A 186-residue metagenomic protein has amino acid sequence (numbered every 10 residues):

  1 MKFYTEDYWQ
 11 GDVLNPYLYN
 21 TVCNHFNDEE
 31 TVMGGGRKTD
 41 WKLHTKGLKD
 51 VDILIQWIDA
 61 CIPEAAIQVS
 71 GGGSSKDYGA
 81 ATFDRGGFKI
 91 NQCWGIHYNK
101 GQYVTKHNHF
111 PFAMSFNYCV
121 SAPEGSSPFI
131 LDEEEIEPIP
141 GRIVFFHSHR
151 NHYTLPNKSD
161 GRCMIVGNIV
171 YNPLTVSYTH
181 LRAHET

Functional and structural regions predicted by a protein language model:
M1-R85, Y103: Non-heme Fe(II)/2-oxoglutarate
V13, D28, G47, F110-F112 (+2 more regions): Intrinsic structural disorder/low-complexity segments
L14-N15, S121, T186: General structural signal for secondary-structure boundaries
G79-P156, G161-M164, V170-T175: Catalytic core of non-heme Fe(II) oxygenases with the double-stranded beta-helix
T179-T186: Conserved small/polar residues in nucleotide/adenosyl-binding loops
